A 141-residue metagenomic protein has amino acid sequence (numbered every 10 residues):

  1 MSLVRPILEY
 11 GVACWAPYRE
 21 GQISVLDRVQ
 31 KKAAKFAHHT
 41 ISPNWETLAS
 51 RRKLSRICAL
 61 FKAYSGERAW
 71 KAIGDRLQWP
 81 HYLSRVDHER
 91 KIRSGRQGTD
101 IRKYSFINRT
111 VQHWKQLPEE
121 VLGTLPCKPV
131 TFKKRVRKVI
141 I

Functional and structural regions predicted by a protein language model:
M1-I141: Hydrophobic/basic alpha-helical segments
